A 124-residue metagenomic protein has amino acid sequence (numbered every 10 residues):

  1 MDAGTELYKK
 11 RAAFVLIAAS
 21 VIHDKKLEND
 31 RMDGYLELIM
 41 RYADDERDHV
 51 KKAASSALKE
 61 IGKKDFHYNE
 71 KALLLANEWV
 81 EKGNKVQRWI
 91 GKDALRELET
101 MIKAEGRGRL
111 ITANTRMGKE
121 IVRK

Functional and structural regions predicted by a protein language model:
M1-K124: Alpha-helical scaffold domains
